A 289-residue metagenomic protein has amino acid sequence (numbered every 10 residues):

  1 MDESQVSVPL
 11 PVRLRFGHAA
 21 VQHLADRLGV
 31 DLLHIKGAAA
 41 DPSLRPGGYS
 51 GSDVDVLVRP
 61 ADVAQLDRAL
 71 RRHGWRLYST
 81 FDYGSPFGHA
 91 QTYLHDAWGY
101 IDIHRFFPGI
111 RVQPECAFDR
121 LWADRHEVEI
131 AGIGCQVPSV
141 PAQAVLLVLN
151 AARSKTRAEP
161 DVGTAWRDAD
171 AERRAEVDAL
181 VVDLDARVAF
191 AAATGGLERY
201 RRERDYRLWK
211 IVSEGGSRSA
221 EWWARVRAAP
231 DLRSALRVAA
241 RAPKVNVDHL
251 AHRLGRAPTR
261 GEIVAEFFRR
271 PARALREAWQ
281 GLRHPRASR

Functional and structural regions predicted by a protein language model:
M1-S52, V58-R289: Conserved NTP-donor binding/palm subdomain of two-metal-ion nucleotidyltransferases/polymerases, i.e., the charged
